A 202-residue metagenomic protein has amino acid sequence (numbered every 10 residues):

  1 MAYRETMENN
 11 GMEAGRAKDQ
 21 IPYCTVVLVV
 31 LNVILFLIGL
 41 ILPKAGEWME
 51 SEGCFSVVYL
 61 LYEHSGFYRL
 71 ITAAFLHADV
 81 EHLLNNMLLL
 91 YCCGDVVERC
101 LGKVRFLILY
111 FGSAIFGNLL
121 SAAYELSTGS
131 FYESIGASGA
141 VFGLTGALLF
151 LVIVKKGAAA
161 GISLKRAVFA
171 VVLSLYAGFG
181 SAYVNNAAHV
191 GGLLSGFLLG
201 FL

Functional and structural regions predicted by a protein language model:
A2-L202: A detector for small-residue-rich transmembrane helices and their helix-helix packing motifs
